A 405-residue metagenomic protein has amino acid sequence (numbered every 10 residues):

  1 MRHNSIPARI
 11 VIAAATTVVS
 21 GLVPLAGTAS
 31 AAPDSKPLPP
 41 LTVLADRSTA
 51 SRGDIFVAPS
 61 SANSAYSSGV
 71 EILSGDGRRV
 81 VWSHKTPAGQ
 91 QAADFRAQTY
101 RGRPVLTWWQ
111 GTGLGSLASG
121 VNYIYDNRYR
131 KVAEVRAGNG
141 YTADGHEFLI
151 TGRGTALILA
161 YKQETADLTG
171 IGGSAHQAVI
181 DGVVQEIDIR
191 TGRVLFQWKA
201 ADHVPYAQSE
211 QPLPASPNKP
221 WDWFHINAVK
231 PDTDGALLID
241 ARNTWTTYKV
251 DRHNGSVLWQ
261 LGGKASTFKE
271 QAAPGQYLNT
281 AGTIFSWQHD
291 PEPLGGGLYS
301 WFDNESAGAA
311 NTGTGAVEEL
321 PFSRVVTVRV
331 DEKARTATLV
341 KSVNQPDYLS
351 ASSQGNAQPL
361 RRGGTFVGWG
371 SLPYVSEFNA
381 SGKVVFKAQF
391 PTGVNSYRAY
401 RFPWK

Functional and structural regions predicted by a protein language model:
M1-A31: Secretory targeting and sorting signals
A32-K405: Histidine-/acidic-rich catalytic cores in large beta-rich domains
